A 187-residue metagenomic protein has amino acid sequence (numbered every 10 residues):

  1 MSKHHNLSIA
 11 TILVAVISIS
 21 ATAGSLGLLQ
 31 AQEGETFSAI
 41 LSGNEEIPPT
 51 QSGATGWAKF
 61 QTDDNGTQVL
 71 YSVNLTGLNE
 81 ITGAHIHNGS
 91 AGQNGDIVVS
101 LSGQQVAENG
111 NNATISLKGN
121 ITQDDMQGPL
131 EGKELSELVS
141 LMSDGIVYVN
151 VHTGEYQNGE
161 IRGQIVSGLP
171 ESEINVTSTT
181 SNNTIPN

Functional and structural regions predicted by a protein language model:
M1-N6, L13-A15: Positively charged n-region of N-terminal signal peptides that target proteins for export
S2, A21-A84, N88-N187: Metal-centered catalytic cores of metalloenzymes
L7-S8, E155: Intrinsic structural disorder/low-complexity segments
A10-A23: Bacterial N-terminal signal peptides
